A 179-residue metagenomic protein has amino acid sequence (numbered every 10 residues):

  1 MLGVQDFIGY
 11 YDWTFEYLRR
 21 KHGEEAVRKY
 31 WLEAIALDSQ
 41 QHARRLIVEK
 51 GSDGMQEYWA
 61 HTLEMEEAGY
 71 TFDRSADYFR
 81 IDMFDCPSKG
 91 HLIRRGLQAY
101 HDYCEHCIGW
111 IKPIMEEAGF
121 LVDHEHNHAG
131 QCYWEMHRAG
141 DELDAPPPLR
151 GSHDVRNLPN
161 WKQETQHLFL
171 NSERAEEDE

Functional and structural regions predicted by a protein language model:
M1-E105, P113, E117, L121-E179: N-terminal accessory segment detector
